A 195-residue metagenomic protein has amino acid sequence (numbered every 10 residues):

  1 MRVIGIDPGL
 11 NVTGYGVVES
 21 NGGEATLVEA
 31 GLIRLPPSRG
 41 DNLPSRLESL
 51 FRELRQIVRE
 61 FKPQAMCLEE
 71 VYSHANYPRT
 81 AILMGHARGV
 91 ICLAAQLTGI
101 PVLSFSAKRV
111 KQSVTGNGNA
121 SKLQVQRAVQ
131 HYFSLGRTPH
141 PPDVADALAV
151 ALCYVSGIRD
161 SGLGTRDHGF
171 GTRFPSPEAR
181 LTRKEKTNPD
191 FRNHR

Functional and structural regions predicted by a protein language model:
M1-G164, F170-R195: Phosphate- and other anionic-substrate recognition elements at nucleic-acid/protein interfaces
